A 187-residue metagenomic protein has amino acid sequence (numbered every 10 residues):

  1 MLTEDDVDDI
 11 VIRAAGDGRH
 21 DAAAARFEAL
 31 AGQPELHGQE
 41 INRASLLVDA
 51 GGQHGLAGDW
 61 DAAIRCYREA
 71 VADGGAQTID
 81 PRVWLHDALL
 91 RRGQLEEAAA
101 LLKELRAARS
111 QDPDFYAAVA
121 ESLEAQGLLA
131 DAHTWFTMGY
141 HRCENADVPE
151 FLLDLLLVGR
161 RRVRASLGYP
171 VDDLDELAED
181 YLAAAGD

Functional and structural regions predicted by a protein language model:
M1-A57, E176-D187: N-terminal alpha-helical interaction modules that lie
H20-A23, W60, L95, L129: TPR-repeat structural position
A29-E40, A70-A76, N145-P149: Flexible helix-coil transition and linker loops at the boundaries of alpha-helical arrays
I41-Y116: Alpha-helical adaptor scaffolds
G75-D80, R109-A117, H141-L156, A185-G186: Boundary/linker segments of alpha-helical solenoid repeat arrays
A107-S110, G127-D147, D172-L182: TPR/TPR-like (Sel1-like) alpha-helical repeat modules
